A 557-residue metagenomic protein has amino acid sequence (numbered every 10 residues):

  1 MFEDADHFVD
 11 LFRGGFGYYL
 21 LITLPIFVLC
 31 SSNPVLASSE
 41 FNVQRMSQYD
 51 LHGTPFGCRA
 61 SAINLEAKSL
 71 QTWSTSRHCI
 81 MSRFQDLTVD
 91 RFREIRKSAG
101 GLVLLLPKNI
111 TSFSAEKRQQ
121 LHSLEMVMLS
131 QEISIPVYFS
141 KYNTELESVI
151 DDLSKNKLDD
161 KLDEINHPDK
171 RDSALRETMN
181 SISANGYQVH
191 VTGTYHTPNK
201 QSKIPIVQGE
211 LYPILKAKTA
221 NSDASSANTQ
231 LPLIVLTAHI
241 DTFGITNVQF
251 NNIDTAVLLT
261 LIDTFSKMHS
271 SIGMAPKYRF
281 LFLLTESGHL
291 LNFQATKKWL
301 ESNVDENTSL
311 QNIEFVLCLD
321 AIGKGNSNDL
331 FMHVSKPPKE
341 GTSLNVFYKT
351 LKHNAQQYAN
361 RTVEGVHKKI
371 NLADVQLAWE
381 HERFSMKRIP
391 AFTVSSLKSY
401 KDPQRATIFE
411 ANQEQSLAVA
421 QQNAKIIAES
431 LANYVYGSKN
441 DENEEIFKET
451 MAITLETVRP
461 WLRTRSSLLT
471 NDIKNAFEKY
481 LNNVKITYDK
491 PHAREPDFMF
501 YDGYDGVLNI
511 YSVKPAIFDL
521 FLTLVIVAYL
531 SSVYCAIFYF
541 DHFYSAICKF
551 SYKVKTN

Functional and structural regions predicted by a protein language model:
F2-D6, P34-F56, H542-N557: Interhelical loop segments of eukaryotic multi-pass membrane proteins
D10-L24, N251-N252, Q311-N312, G341-K349 (+4 more regions): Transmembrane alpha-helices of multi-pass eukaryotic membrane proteins
Q44-N156, T197-N199, V207-G244, Q249-F250 (+1 more regions): Extracellular/luminal Protease-associated
K108-T111, T144, I240-F243, S287-L291 (+2 more regions): Solvent-exposed loop/turn segments at secondary-structure junctions within structured extracellular/periplasmic domains
V137-N247, S271, R279, L469-D502: Soluble metallo-hydrolase cores and metallopeptidase-like ectodomains found primarily in the secretory/periplasmic
F243-T342: Acidic/histidine-rich catalytic neighborhood of metal-dependent amide-processing enzymes
Y278, S395-T556: His/Asp/Glu-rich mid-to-C-terminal helical/loop segments that flank catalytic regions of hydrolases
F315-V316, A321-E449: Active-site-adjacent substrate-binding region of metalloamidase/peptidase-like peptide-processing proteins
